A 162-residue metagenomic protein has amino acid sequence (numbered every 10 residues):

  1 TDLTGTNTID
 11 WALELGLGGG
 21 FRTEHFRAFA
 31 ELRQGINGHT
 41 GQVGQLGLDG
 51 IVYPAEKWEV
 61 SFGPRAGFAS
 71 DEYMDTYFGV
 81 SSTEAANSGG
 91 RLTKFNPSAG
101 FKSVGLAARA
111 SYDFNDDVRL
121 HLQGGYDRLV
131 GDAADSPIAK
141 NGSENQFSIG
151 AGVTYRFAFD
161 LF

Functional and structural regions predicted by a protein language model:
T1-D49, Y53-S61, D71-S98, D132 (+1 more regions): Outer-membrane pore/translocation modules
L13, Q42, K102-V104, Y126-R128 (+1 more regions): Transmembrane beta-barrel architecture of outer-membrane proteins
G20-E24, I51-Y53, R109-D113, T154-D160: Structural signature of outer-membrane beta-barrel channels/translocons
H25-A28, E56-V60, D117-L120, F157-F162: Repeated loop/turn-to-beta-strand initiation elements of outer-membrane beta-barrel proteins
A28-A30, L48, F62-P64, A108-A110 (+2 more regions): Membrane-embedded beta-strand positions of outer-membrane beta-barrel proteins
R33-G35, I51, R65-A69, G125-L129 (+1 more regions): Outer-membrane beta-barrel pore domains and translocons
L48, E144-F162: Outer-membrane beta-barrel "beta-signal"
R119-G152: C-terminal/domain-terminus segments
